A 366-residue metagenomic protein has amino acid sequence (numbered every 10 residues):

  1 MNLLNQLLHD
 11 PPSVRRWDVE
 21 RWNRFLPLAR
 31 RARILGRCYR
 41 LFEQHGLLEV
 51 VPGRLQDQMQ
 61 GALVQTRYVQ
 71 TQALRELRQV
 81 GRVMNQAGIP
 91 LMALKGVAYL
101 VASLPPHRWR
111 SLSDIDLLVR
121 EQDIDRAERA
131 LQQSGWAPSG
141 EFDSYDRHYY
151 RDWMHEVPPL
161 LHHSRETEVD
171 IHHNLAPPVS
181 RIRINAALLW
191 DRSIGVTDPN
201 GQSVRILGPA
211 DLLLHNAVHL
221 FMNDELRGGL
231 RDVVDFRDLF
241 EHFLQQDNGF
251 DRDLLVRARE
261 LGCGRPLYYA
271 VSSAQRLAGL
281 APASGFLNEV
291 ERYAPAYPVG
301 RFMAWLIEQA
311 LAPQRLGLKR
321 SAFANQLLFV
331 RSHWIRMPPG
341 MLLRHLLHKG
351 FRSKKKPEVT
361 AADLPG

Functional and structural regions predicted by a protein language model:
M1-S113, V119-G366: Conserved NTP-donor binding/palm subdomain of two-metal-ion nucleotidyltransferases/polymerases, i.e., the charged
